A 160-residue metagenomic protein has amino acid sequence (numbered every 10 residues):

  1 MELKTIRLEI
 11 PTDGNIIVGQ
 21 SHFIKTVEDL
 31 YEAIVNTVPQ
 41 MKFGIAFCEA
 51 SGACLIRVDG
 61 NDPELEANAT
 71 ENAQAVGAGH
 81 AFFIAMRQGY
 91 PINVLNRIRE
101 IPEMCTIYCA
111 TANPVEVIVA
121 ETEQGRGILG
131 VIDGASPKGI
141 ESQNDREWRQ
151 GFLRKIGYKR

Functional and structural regions predicted by a protein language model:
M1-V58, G139-R160: N-terminal, charge-rich interaction modules
N15, N72-A78, G89-R160: Helix-rich interaction surfaces within compact, conserved domain-sized segments that mediate assembly or partner
V18, I84-M86: Conserved beta-strand segments of the P-loop GTPase G domain that flank and frequently precede/overlap
H22-K25, S51-G52, N61-P63, R87-I92 (+1 more regions): Gly/Ser/Thr-rich loops at beta-strand to alpha-helix junctions that form or flank small-molecule/cofactor-binding
K25-D29, G79, N93: Short, well-structured alpha-helical interface segments that form or flank functional binding sites
L30-A33, A69, V94-R97: Hydrophobic side chains in well-ordered alpha-helices
F43-F47, M86, T106-C109: General beta-strand structural signal in soluble alpha/beta enzymes
F47-F83: Aromatic-anchored, charged helix-turn/loop surface patch used as a conserved interaction hotspot
